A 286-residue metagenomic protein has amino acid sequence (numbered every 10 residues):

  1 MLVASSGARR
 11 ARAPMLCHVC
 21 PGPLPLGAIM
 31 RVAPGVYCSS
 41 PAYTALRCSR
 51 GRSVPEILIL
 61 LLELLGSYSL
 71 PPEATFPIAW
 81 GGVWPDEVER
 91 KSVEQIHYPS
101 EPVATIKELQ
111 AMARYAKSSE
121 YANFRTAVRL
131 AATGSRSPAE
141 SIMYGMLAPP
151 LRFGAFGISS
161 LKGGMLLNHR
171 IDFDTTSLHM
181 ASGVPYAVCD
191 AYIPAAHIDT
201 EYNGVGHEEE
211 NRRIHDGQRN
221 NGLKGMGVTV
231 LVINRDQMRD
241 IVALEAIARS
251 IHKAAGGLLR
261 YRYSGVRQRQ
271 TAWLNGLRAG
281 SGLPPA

Functional and structural regions predicted by a protein language model:
M1-E120, L259-V266, Q270-A286: Short gly/ser-rich loop at a beta-strand->alpha-helix junction or flexible surface loop bordering the NTP-binding
S92-A286: Surface segments flanking catalytic/ligand-binding clefts of nucleic-acid enzymes
